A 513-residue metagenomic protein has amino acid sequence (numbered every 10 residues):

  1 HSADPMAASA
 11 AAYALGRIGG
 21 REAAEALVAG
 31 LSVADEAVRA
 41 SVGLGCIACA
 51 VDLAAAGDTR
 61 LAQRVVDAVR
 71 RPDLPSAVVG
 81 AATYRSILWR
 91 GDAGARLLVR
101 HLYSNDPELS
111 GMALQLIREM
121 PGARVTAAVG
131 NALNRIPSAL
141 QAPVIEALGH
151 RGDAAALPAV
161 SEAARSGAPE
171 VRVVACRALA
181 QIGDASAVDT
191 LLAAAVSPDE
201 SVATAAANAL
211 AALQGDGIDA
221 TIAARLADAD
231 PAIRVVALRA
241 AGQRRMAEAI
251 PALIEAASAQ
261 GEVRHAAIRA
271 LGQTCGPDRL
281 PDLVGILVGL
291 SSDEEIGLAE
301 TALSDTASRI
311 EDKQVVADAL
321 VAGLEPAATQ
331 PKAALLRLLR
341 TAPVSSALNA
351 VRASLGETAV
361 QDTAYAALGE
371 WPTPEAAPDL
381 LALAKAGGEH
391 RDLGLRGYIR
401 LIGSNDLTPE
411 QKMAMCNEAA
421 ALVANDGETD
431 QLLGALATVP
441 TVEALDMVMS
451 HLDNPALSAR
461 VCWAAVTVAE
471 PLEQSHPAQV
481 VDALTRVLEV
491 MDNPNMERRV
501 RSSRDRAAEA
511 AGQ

Functional and structural regions predicted by a protein language model:
H1, G20-S32, L53-R70, G91-Y103 (+16 more regions): Amphipathic alpha-helical scaffolding segments comprising HEAT/armadillo-like alpha-solenoid repeats
A3-P5, A34-D35, D73-P75, N105-D106 (+12 more regions): Short inter-helical turns and helix N-cap capping residues of alpha-solenoid HEAT/ARM repeat scaffolds
M6-A7, A24, A37-A40, A68: Solenoidal tandem-repeat scaffolds enriched in leucines and small polar residues
A14-R17, G45-D52, A56, A68 (+17 more regions): Core register positions within helices of long alpha-helical scaffolds
